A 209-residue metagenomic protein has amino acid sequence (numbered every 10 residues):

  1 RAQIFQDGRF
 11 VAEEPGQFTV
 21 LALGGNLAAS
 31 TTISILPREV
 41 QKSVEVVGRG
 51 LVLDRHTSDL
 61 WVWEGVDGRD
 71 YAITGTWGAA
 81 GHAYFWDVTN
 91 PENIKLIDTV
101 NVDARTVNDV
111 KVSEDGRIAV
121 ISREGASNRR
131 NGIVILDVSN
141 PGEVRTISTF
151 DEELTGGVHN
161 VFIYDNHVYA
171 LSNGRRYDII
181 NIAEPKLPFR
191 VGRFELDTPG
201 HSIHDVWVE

Functional and structural regions predicted by a protein language model:
R1-S43: Extracytoplasmic soluble-region selector
T32-E209: Feature marking well-ordered beta-strand scaffolds used for ligand recognition
